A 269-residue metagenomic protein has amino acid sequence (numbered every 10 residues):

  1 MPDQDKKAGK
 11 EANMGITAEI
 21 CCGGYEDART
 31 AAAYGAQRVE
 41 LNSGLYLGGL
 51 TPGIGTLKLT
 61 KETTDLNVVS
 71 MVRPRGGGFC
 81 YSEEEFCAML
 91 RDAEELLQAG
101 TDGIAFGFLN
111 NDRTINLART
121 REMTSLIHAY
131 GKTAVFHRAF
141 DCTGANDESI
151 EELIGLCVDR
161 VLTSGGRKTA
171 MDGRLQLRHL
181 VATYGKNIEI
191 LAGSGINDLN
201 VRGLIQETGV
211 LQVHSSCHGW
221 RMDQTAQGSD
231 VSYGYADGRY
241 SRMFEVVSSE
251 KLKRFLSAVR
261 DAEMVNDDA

Functional and structural regions predicted by a protein language model:
N13-G24, V72-A88, L109, V135-A145: Active-site mouth loops of central-metabolism enzymes
I16-I20, V39-L41, V68-V72, I104-F106 (+4 more regions): Hydrophobic faces of well-ordered beta-strands that scaffold small-molecule active sites in alpha/beta enzyme cores
E26, Y46-T64, N110-I127, T143-E148 (+3 more regions): Active-site-adjacent beta->alpha loops and helix N-cap segments on the catalytic face of soluble alpha/beta enzymes
E26-T30, Y81-D92, G144-G155, I196-L211 (+1 more regions): Catalytic cores of alpha/beta
Y34-V39, T64-L66, G100-G103, A129-G131 (+3 more regions): Glycine-enriched alpha-helix->loop->beta-strand junction motifs that scaffold or abut catalytic
E40-G49, E95, A99, A105-N111 (+2 more regions): Glycine-rich phosphate-binding active-site loops on the catalytic face of alpha/beta enzymes
T60, L66-T120: Glycine/small-residue-rich loop that forms an oxyanion/phosphate-binding "nest" at active or ligand-binding sites
G76, Y184-A269: C-terminal alpha-helical cap/extension of soluble enzyme domains
